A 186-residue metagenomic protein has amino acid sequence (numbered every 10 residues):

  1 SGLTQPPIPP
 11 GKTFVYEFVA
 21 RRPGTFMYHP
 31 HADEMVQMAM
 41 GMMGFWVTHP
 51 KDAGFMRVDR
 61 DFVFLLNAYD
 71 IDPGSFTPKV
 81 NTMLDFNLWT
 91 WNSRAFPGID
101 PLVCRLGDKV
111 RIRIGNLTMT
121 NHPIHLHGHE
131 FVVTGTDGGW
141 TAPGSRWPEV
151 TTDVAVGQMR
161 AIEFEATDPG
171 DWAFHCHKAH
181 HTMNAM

Functional and structural regions predicted by a protein language model:
S1-M186: Copper-binding active sites and cupredoxin-like electron-transfer domains, recognizing His/Cys-rich ligand loops
